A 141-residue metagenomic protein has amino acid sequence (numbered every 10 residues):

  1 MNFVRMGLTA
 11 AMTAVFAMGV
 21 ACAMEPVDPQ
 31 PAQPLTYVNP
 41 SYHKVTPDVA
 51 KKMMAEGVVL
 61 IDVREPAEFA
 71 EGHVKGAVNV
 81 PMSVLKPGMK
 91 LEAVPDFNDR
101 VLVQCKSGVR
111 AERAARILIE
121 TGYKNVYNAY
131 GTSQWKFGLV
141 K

Functional and structural regions predicted by a protein language model:
N2-T9, F16-E56, A70-R100, K106-K141: Rhodanese-like catalytic fold shared by cysteine-dependent sulfurtransferases and DSP/PTP-type phosphatases
L60-D62: Structural scaffold elements adjacent to functional motifs in cytosolic proteins
R64-E68: Short, polar loop motifs at secondary-structure junctions
